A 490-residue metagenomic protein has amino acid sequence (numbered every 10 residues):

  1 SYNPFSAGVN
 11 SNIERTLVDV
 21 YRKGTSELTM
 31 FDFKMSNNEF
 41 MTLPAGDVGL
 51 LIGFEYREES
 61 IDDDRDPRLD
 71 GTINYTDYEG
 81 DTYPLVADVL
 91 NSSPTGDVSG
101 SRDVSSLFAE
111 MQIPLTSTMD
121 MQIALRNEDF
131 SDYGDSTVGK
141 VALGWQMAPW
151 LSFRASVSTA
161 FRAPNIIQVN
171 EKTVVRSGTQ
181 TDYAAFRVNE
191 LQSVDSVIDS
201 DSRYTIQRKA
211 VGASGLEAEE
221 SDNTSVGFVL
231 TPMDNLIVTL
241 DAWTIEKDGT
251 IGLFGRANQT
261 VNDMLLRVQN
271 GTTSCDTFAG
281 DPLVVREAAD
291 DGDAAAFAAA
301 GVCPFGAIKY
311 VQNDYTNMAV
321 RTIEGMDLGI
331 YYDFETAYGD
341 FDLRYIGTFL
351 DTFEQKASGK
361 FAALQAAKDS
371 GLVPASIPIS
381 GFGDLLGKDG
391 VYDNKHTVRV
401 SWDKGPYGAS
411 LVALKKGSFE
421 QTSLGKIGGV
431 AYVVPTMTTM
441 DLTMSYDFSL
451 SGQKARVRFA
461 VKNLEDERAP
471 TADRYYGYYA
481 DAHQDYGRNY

Functional and structural regions predicted by a protein language model:
S1-V104, D132, S158, R162-G215 (+2 more regions): Surface-exposed, low-complexity loop segments enriched in small/polar and acidic residues
E27-F33, S105-M111, T137-L143, G212 (+5 more regions): Hydrophobic, lipid-facing positions within transmembrane beta-strands of outer-membrane proteins
N38-V48, L115-M119, W150, D234-N235 (+6 more regions): Short loop/turn motifs that connect adjacent beta-strands in outer-membrane beta-barrel proteins
E39, Y56-D62, L125-S131, V157-A163 (+8 more regions): Transmembrane beta-strands of outer-membrane beta-barrel pores
V48-I52, M121-I123, G139, F153-A155 (+9 more regions): Transmembrane beta-strands of outer-membrane beta-barrel proteins
L50-F54, S93, D97-Q146, S221-N223 (+2 more regions): Surface-exposed extracellular loop regions of Gram-negative outer-membrane beta-barrel proteins
N91-S93, S99-R102, I308-D327, F334-T438 (+2 more regions): C-terminal extracellular loops and terminal segments of Gram-negative outer membrane beta-barrel proteins
I237, D248, D351-E354, V412-S423 (+1 more regions): C-terminal beta-signal and adjacent terminal beta-strands/loops of Gram-negative outer-membrane beta-barrel proteins
